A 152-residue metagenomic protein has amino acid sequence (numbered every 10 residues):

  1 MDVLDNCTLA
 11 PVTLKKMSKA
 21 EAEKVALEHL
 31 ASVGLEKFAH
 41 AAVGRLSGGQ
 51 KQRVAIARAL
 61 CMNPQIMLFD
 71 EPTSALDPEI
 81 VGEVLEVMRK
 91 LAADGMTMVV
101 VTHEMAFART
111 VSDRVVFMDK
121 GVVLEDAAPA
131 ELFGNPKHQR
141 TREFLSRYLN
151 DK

Functional and structural regions predicted by a protein language model:
T8, K19-F38: Conserved ABC ATPase "signature" region
A42-L46, Q50: Conserved ABC ATPase signature
I56: Hydrophobic anchor residue at the start of the ABC signature
N63: Conserved catalytic motifs of ABC-family nucleotide-binding domains
M67-D70: Catalytic Walker B motif of ABC-type/P-loop ATPase nucleotide-binding domains
T102-H103: H-loop/switch region of ABC-family ATPase nucleotide-binding domains
